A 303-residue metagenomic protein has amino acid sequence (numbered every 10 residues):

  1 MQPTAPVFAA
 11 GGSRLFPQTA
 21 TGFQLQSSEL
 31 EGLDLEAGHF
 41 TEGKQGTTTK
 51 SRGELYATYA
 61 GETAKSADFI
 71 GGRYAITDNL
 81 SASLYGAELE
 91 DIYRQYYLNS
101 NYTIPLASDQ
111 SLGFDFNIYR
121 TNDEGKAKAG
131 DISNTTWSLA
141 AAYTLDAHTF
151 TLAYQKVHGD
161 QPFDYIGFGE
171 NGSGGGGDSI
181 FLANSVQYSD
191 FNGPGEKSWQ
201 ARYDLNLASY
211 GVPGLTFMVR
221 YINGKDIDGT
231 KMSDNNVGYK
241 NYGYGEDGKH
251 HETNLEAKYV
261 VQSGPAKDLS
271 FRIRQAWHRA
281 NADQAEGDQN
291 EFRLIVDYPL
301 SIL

Functional and structural regions predicted by a protein language model:
M1-A10, L35-T41, I70, D78-E90 (+4 more regions): Transmembrane beta-strand segments that form the barrel wall of outer-membrane beta-barrel proteins
M1-R52, Y74-I76, L80, L152-D160: Outer membrane beta-barrel
P17-T21, A64-D68, I92-Y96, S133-W137 (+3 more regions): Residues that define the transmembrane beta-barrel architecture of outer-membrane proteins
S27-E29, H39, R73-I76, Y102-I104 (+6 more regions): Residue-level signature of outer-membrane beta-barrel architecture
G32-E36, K44, D78-S83, A107-F114 (+5 more regions): Repeated loop/turn-to-beta-strand initiation elements of outer-membrane beta-barrel proteins
E36-Y59, D109-G195, R279-G287: Outer-membrane beta-barrel translocator/channel fold
I70, A201, L255, Y259 (+1 more regions): Outer-membrane beta-barrel "beta-signal"
V157-D247, E252-L255: C-terminal structural cap/anchor segments
